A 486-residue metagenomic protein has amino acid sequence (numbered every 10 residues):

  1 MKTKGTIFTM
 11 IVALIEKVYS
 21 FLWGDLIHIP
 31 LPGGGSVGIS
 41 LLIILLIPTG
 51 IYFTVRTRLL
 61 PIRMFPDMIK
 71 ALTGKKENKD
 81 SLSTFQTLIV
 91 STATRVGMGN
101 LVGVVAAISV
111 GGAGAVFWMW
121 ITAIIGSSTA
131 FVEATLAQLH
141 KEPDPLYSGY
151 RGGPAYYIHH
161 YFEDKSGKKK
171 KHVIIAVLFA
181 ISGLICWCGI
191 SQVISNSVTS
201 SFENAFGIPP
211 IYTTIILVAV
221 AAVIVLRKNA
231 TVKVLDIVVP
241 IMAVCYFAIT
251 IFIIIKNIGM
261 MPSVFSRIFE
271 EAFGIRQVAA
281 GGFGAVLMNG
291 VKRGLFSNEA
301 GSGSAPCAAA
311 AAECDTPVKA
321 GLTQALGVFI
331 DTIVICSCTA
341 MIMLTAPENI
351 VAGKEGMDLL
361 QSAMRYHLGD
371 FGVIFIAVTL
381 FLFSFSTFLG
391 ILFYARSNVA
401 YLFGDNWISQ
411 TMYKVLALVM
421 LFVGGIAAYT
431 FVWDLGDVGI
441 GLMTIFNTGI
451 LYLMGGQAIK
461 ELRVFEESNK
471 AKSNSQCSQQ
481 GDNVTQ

Functional and structural regions predicted by a protein language model:
M1-M98, I108-A115, G126, Y452-Q486: N-terminal alpha-helical transmembrane segments of multi-pass membrane transport and channel/translocase proteins
L45-L46, F53-I69, I175, G183 (+6 more regions): Membrane-interface loop-to-helix entry segments
T49-T54, I125-Y150, H159-I224, V378-L389 (+1 more regions): Helix-loop-helix module between adjacent transmembrane segments
R56-P61, N100-V104, C186-T199, A222-V234 (+4 more regions): Transmembrane helix-loop junctions in multi-pass membrane proteins
L59-T84, G112-A115, S128-K170, N349-H367 (+2 more regions): Flexible loop linkers connecting adjacent transmembrane helices in multi-pass alpha-helical membrane transporters
N78-V110, L136-L139, L146-F162, L178-I181 (+1 more regions): Alpha-helical membrane segments and immediately flanking helix-loop junctions that form or couple to the substrate/ion
I125-E133, T213-K228, V239-G259, K292-L295 (+2 more regions): Selective recognition of specific alpha-helical transmembrane segments in multi-pass small-molecule
E133-P145, I251-R267, G281, A311-C314 (+1 more regions): Extracellular/periplasmic helix-exit of transmembrane alpha-helices
